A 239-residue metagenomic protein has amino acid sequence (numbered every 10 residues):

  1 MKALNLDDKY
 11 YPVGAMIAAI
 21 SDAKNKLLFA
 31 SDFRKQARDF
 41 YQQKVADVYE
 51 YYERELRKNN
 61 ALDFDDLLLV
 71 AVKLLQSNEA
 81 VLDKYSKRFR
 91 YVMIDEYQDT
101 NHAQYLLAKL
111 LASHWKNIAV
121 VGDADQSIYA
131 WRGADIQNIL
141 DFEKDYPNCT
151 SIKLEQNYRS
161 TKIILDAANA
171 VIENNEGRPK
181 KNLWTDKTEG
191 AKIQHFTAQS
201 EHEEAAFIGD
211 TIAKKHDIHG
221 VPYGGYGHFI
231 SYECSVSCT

Functional and structural regions predicted by a protein language model:
M1-K24, L28-F40, D47: Conserved P-loop NTPase-based nucleic-acid remodeling module centered on helicase motor cores
A3, D83, Q137, D166-N169 (+1 more regions): P-loop NTPase Walker
L6-V13, K35-Q42, A61-D65, N101 (+4 more regions): Conserved phosphate/pyrophosphate-binding and hydrolysis machinery centered on Walker-type P-loop NTPases, extending
D8, K24-A30, K116, V171-K181: Proline-centered turn/helix-capping motifs that create local helix->coil transitions or kinks
R38-D141, K153-S160: Conserved helicase NTPase motor core
P147-T150, E155-T239: Helicase P-loop NTPase motor core
